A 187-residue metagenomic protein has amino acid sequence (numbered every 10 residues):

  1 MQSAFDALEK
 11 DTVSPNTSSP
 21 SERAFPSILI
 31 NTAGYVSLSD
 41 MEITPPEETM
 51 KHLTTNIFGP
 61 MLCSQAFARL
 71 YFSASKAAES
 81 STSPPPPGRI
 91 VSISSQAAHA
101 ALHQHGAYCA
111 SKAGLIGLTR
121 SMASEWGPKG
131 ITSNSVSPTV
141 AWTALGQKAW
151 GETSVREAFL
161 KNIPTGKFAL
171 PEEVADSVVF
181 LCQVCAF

Functional and structural regions predicted by a protein language model:
P26, D40-K51, F159: Substrate-binding pocket helix/loop in short-chain dehydrogenase/reductase
T32-S37: Conserved NAD(P)H cofactor-binding loop of Rossmann-fold oxidoreductase domains
M41-E42, A100-G106, P128, G166: Active-site loop immediately N-terminal to the catalytic Tyr-X3-Lys motif of short-chain dehydrogenase/reductase
S64, S111, T119: Active-site helix of classical SDR
R69, S124-E125: Alpha-helical segment proximal to the catalytic Tyr-Lys
S95: Residue(s) in the substrate-gating loop at a strand-loop-helix junction that position the organic substrate next
K167-F187: C-terminal substrate-recognition "lid" of short-chain dehydrogenase/reductases
